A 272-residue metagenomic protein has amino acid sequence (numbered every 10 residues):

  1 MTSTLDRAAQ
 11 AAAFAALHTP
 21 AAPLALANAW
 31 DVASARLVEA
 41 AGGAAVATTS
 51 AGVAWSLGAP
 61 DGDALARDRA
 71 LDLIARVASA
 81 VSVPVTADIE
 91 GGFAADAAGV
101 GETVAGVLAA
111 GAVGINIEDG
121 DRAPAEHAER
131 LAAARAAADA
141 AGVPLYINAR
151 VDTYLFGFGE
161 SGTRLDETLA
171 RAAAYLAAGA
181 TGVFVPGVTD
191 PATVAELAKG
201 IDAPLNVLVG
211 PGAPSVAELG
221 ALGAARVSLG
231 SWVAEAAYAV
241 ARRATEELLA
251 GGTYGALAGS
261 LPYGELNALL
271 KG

Functional and structural regions predicted by a protein language model:
S3-A87, G91-L229, A236-R243, E247: Alpha/beta enzyme core
A8, G251, S260-G264: Low-complexity, intrinsically disordered regions enriched in charged/polar residues
L229-W232, T253: A polyampholytic, Gly/Pro-enriched intrinsically disordered region
E246-L257: Short, highly charge-biased, low-complexity peptide segments
L257-G272: A short, charged, Gly/Pro-tolerant segment at domain boundaries
